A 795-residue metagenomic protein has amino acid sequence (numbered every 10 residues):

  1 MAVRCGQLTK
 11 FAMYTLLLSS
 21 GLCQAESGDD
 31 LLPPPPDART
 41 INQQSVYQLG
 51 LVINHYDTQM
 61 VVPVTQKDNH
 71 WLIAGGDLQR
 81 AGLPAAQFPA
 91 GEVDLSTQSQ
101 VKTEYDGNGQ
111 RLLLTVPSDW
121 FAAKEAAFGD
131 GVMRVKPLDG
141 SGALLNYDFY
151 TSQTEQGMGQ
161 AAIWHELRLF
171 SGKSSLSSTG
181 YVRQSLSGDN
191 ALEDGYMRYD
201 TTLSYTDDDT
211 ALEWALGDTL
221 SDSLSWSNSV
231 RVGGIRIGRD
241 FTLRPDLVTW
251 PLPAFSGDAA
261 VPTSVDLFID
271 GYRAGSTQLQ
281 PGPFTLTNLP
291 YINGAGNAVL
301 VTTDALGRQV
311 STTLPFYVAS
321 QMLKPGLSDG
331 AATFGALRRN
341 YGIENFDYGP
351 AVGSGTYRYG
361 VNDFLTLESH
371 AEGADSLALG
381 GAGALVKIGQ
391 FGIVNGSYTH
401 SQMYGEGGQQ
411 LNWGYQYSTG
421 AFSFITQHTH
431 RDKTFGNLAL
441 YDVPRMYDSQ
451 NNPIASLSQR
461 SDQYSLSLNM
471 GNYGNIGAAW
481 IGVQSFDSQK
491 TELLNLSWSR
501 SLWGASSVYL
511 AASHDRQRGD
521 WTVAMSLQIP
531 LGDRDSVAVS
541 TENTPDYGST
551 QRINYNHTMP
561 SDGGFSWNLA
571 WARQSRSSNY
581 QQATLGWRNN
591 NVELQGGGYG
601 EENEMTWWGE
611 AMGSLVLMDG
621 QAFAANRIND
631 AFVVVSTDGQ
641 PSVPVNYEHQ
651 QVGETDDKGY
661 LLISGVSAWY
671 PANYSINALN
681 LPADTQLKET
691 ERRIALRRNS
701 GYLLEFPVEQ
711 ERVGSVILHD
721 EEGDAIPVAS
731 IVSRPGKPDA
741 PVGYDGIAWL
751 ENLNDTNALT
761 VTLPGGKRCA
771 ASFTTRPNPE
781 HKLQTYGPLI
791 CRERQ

Functional and structural regions predicted by a protein language model:
V3-T9, Y14, A25-T249, P545-V616: Post-signal-peptide, soluble extracytosolic/periplasmic N-terminal scaffold domains of envelope/secretory systems
N42-L49, D57-V64, T263, G639-E648 (+1 more regions): Short, ordered, surface-exposed loop/turn motifs in non-cytosolic proteins
L51, G257, V633-T637, R712-E721: A short, amphipathic beta-strand motif
V52, T65, D148-T154, Y181-S185 (+20 more regions): Outer-membrane beta-barrel pore domains and translocons
A74-R80, V299-T302, A583-L585, W669-L681 (+1 more regions): A short, solvent-exposed beta-strand micro-motif common in secreted/extracellular proteins
R111-T115, S320-P325, T690-Q710, T774-Q795: Extracellular beta-sheet/turn segments enriched in Thr/Pro/Gly and aliphatic residues
V135-P137, A161-K173, D194-D208, G349-D363 (+13 more regions): Feature captures outer-membrane beta-barrel proteins of Gram-negative bacteria and organelles
Q650-G659, G736-I747: Short, acidic Ser/Thr/Gly-rich low-complexity loop/linker segments typical of extracellular and cell-surface proteins
